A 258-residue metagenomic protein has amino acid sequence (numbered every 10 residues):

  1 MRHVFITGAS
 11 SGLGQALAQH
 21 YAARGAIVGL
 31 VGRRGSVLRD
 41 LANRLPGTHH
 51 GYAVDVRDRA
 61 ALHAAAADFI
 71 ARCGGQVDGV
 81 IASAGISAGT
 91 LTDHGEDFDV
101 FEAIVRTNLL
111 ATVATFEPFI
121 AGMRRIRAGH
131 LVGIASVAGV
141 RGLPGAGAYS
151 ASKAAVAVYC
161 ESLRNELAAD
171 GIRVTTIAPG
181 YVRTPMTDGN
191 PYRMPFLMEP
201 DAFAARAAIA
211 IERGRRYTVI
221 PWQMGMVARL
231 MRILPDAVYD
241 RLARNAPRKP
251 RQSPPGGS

Functional and structural regions predicted by a protein language model:
S10-S11: Conserved glycine-rich cofactor-binding loop
R24-L41: Conserved glycine-rich Rossmann-like NAD(P)H-binding loop of the short-chain dehydrogenase/reductase
L45-A60: Rossmann-fold cofactor-recognition segment
S87-E102, G145: Conserved mid-core segment of classical short-chain dehydrogenase/reductases
F116, S152: Active-site helix of classical SDR
S136: Residue(s) in the substrate-gating loop at a strand-loop-helix junction that position the organic substrate next
T176, Y192-A228: C-terminal helical subdomain
